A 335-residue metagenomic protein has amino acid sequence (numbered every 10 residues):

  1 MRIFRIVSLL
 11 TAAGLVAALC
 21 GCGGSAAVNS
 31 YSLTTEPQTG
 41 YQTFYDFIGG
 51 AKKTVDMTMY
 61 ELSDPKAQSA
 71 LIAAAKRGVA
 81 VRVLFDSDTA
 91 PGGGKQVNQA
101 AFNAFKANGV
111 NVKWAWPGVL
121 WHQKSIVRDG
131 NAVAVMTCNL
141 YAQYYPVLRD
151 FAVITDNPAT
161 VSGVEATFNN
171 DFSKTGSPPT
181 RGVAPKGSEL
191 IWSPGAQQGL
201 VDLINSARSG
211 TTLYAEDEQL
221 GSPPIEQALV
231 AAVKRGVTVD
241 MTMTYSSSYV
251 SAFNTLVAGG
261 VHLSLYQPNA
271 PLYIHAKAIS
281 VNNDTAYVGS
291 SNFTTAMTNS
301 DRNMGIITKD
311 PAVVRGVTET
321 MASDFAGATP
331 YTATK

Functional and structural regions predicted by a protein language model:
M1-L10: Bacterial N-terminal signal peptides that target proteins for export
L10-A18: Bacterial N-terminal signal peptides
G21-Q42, A67-V133, C138, A142-S173 (+4 more regions): PLD/PLD-like phosphodiesterase catalytic module centered on the HKD motif
G40-T54, L200-T211: Secondary-structure "cap/kink" motif recognition
T58-S63, A215-G221: Short, glycine-rich nucleotide/cofactor-binding loops
P178-L190: Long, charged amphipathic helices and adjacent flexible linkers at domain junctions
